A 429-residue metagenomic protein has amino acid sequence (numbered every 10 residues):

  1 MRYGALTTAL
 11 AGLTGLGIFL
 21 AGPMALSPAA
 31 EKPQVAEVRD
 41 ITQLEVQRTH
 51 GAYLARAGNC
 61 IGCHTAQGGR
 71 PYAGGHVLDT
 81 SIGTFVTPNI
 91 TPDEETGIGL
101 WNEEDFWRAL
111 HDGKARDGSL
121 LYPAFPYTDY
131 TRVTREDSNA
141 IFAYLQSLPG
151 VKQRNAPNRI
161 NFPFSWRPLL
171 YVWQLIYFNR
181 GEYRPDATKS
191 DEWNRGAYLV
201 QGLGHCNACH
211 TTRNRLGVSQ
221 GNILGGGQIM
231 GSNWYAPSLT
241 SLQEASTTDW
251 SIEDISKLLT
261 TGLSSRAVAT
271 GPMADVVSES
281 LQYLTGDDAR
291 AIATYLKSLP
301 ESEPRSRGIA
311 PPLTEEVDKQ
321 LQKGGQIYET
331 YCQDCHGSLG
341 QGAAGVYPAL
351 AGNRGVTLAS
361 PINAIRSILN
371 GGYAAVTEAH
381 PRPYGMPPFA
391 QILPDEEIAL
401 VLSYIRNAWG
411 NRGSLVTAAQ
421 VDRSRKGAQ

Functional and structural regions predicted by a protein language model:
M1-Q47, F85-P88, A109, K114-A115 (+5 more regions): Post-cleavage N-terminal segment of exported redox proteins
D40-R48, Y53, G83, G99-E103 (+15 more regions): Solvent-exposed, acidic/flexible segments
L44-A66, P71-D79, V172-L175, R184-N214 (+4 more regions): Sequence/structural segment immediately N-terminal to covalent heme-attachment motifs in c-type and related
Y53-T65, P88-N89, D105-H111, P123 (+10 more regions): C-type cytochrome heme c attachment motif
G58-G62, Q67, G113-K114, L145-K152 (+7 more regions): A generic secondary-structure signal for well-formed alpha-helical elements
T65-A66, P71-H76, G118-L121, K152-R159 (+6 more regions): Short, solvent-exposed loop/turn and secondary-structure capping segments
V86-L100, D105, H111-E136, R154-N158 (+4 more regions): Axial heme c-ligation environment in periplasmic c-type cytochrome domains
A197, N207-A208, N214-G217, G221-Q341 (+1 more regions): Extended non-catalytic domains of envelope/secretory-pathway proteins
